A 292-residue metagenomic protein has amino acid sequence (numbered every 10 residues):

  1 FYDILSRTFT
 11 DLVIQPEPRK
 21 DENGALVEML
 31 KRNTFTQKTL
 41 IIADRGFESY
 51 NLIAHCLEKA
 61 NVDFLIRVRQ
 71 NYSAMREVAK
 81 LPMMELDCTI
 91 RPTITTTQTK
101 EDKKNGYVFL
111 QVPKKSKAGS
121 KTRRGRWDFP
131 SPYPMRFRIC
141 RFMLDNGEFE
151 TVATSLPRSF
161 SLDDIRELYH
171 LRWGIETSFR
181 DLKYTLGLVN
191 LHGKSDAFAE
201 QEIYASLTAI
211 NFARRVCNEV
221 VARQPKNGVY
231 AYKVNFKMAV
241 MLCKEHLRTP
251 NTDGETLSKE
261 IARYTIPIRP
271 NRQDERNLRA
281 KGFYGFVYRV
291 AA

Functional and structural regions predicted by a protein language model:
F1-A292: Single, function-defining residue in the core of a domain
